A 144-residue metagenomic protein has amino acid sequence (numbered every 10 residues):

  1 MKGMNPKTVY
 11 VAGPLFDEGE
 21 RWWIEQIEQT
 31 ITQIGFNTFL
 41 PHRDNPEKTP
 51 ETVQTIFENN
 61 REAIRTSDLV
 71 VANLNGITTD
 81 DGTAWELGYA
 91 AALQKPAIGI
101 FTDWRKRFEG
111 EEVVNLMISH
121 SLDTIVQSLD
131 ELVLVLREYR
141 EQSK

Functional and structural regions predicted by a protein language model:
M1-K144: Conserved catalytic or regulatory cores that recognize and/or transform ribose-phosphate-containing ligands
